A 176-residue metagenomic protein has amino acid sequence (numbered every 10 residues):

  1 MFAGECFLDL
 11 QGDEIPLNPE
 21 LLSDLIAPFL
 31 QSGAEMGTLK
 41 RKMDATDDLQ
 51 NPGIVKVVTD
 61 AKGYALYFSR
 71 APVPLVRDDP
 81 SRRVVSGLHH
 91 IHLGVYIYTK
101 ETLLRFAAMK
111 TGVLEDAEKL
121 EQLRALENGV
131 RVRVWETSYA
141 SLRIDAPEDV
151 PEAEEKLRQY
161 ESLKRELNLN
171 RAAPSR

Functional and structural regions predicted by a protein language model:
F2-I15: Short beta-strand-to-loop acidic/aromatic patch adjacent to the donor-nucleotide binding site
G4, S32-E35, V130: Short, high-confidence coil segments that cap the C-terminus of an alpha-helix and link into the following beta-strand
F7-L10, G37-K40, F106, R133-T137: Short beta-strands and strand-loop turn motifs
I15-P16, S141: A short, conserved beta-strand element in the Rossmann-like catalytic core that flanks the donor/metal-binding loop
L17-M109: Conserved core of the sugar-phosphate nucleotidyltransferase
E20, L25, R165-R176: Electropositive, surface-exposed helix/loop patches at the edges of structured domains that serve as adaptable
V84-N170: Conserved alpha/beta core of the MobA/IspD/sugar-nucleotide pyrophosphorylase nucleotidyltransferase superfamily
